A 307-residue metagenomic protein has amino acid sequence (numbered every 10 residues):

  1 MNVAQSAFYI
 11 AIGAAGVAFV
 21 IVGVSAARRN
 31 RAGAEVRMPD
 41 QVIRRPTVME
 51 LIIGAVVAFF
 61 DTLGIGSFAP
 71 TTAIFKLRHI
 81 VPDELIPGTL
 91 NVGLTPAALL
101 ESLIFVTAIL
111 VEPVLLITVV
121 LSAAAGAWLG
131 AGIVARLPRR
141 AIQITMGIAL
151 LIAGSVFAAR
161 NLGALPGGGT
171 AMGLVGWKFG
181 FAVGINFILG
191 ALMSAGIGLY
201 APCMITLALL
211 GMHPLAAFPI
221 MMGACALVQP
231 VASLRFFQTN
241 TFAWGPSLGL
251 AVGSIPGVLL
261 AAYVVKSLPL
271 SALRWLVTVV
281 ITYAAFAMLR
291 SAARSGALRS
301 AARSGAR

Functional and structural regions predicted by a protein language model:
M1-G13: Feature marks short, highly hydrophobic, charge-poor N-terminal signal-anchor/signal peptide-like helices that anchor
M1-N2, F105-P113, R160-V175, L209 (+1 more regions): Membrane-interface helix termini and inter-helical loops of multi-pass transporters
F8-I10, P269-V279: Loop-to-transmembrane alpha-helix initiation sites
G16-A34, L100, A131-R140, I148-T170 (+2 more regions): Transmembrane helix exit motif
R29-V48: Membrane-interfacial, low-structure loops and terminal tails that flank and connect transmembrane helices in multi-pass
Q41-V42, P113-V120, R139-M146, L165-G180: Interhelical loops and loop-helix junctions of multi-pass membrane transporters/channels
R44-A127, F179-K266, V279-T282, F286-M288: Small-residue-rich hydrophobic segments that form or flank transmembrane alpha-helices in multi-pass membrane proteins
I80-P82, P138-I142, H213, P269-L273: A helix-boundary/kink motif common to multi-pass secondary transporters, especially Major Facilitator Superfamily
